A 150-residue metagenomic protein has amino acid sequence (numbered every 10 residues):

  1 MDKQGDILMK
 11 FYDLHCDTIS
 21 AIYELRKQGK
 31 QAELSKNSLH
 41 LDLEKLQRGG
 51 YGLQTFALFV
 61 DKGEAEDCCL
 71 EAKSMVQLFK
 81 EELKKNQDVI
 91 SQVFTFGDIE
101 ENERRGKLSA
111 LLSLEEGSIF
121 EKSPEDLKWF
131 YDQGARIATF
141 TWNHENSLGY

Functional and structural regions predicted by a protein language model:
Q4-Y150: N-terminal hydrophobic targeting/anchoring segments and the immediately downstream early-domain regions of hydrolases
